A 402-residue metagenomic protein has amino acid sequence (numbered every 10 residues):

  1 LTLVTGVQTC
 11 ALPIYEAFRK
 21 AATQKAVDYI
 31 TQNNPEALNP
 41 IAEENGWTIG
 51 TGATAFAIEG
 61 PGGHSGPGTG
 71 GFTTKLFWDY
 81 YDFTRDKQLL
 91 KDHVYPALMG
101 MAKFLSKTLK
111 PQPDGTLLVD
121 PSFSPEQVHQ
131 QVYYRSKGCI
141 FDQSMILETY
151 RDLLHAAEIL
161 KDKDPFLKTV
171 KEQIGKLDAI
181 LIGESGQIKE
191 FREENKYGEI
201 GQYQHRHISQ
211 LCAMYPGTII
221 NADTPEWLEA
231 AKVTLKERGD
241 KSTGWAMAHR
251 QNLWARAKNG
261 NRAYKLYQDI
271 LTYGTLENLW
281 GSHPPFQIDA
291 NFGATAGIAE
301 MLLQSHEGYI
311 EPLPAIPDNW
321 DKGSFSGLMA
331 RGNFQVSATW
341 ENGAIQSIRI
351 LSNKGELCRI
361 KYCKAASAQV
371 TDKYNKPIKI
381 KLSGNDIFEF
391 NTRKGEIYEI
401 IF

Functional and structural regions predicted by a protein language model:
L1, F72-K87, F104, M145-K161 (+3 more regions): Well-ordered alpha-helical scaffold segments within catalytic/enzyme domains
L1-C10: Single conserved hydrophobic/aromatic residue that forms the stacking wall/gate of nucleotide- or nucleobase-binding
T9-E16, Y81-P96, P113, H155-K171 (+4 more regions): Structural helix-adjacent loops and short alpha-helical linkers that scaffold large soluble proteins
A11-G68, F72, Y81-D82, P165 (+1 more regions): Active-site lining segments of carbohydrate-active enzymes
I14-I30, P96-Q112, Q173-S185, A230-D240 (+1 more regions): Long, well-ordered core segments of solenoidal/helical folds
L38-D92, P96, S106-E172, H205: The feature captures the catalytic groove of carbohydrate-active enzymes
D114, N261-F402: Non-catalytic C-terminal accessory modules of carbohydrate-active enzymes
G201-N261: Long, repeat-rich segments with strong aromatic
